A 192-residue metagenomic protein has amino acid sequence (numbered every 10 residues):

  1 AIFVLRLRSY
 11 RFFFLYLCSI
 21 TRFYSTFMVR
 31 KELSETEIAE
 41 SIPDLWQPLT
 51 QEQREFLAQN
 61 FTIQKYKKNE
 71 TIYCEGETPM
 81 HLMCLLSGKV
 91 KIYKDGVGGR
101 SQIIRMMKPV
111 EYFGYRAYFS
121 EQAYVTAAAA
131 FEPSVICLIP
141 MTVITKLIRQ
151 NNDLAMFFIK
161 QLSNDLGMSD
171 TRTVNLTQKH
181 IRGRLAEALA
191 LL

Functional and structural regions predicted by a protein language model:
A1-V4: Acidic, Ala/Val/Gly-enriched low-complexity intrinsically disordered segments
R6-R11, R22: Basic polycationic patches enriched in arginine
F27-K68, F113, A117-F119: Cyclic nucleotide-binding regulatory module and flanking cytosolic helices
T36-A39, R54, S101, M156-I159 (+1 more regions): Short, structured helix-loop boundary elements
L45, E70-P133: Cyclic nucleotide-binding regulatory domains
Q53, R105-S163, G167: Cyclic-nucleotide recognition modules
R149-L192: Polybasic "coupling" helices that flank or enter modular domains
